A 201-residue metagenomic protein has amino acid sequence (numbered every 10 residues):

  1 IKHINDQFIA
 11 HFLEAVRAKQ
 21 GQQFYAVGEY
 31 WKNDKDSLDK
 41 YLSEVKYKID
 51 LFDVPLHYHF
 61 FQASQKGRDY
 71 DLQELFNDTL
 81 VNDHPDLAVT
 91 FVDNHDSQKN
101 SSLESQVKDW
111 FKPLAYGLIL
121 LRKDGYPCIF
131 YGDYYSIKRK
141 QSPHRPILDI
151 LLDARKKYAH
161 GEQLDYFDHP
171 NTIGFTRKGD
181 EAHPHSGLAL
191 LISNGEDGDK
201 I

Functional and structural regions predicted by a protein language model:
K2-I201: Active-site-proximal helices and loops of the catalytic beta/alpha 8
